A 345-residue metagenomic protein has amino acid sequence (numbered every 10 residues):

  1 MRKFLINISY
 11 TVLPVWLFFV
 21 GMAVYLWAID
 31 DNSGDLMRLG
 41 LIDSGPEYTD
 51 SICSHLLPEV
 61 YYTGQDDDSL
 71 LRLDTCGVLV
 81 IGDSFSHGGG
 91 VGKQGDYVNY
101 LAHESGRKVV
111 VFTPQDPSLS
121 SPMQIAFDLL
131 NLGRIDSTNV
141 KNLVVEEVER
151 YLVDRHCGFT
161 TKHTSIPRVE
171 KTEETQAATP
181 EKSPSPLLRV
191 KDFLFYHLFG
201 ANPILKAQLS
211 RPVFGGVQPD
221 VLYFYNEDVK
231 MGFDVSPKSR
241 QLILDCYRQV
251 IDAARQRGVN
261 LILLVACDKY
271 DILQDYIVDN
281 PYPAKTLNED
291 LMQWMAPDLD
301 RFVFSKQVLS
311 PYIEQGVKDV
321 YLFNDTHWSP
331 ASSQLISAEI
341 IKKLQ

Functional and structural regions predicted by a protein language model:
M1-Q345: Extracellular glycan-modifying ectodomains
